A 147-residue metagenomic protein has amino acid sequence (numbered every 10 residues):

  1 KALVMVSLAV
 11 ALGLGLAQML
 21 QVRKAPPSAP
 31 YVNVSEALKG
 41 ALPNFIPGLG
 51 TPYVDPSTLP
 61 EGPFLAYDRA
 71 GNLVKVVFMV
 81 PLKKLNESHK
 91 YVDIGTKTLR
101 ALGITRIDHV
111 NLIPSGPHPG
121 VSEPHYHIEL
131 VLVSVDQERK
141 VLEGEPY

Functional and structural regions predicted by a protein language model:
K1-S7: N-terminal Sec-pathway targeting helices
A2, L14-M19: Intrinsic low-complexity, intrinsically disordered segments enriched in polar/basic residues
S7-G15: Hydrophobic membrane-insertion alpha-helices, especially the h-region of bacterial N-terminal signal peptides
L20-Y147: Metal-centered catalytic cores of metalloenzymes
